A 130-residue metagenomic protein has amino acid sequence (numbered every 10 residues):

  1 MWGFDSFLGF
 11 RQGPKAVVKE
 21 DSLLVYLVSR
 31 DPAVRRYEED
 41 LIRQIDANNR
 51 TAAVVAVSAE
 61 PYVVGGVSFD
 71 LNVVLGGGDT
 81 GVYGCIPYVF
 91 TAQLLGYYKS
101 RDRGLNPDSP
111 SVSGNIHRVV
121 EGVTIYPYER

Functional and structural regions predicted by a protein language model:
M1-R130: A SIS-like phosphosugar-recognition module
